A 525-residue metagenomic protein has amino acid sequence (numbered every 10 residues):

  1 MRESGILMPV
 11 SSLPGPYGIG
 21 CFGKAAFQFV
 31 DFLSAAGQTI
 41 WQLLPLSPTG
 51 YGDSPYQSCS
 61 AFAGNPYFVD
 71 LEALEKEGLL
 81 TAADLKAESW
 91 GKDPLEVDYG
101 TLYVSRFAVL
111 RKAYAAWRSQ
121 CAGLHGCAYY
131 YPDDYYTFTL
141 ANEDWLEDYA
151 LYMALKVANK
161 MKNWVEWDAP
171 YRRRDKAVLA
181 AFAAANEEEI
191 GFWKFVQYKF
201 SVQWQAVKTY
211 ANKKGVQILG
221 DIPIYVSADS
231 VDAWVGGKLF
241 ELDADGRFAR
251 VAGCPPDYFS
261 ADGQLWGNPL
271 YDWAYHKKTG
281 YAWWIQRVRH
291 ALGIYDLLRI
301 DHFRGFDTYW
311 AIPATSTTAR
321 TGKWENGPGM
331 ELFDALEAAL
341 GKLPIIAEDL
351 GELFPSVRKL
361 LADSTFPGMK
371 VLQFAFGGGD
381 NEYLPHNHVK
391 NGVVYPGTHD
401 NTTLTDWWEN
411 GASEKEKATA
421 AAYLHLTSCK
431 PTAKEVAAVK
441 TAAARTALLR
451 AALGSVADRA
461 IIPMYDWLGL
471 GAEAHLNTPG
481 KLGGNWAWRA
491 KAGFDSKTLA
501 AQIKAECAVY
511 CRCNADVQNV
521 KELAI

Functional and structural regions predicted by a protein language model:
M1-G37: Mature N-terminal, pre-catalytic/accessory segment of carbohydrate-active enzymes
P9, G18, D53-Q197, S201 (+3 more regions): Alpha-amylase-like alpha-glycosidases and glucanotransferases acting on alpha-linked glucans and related
K24-T49, I294-Y295, A452: Catalytic domains of carbohydrate-active enzymes, especially glycoside hydrolases
S34, W204-N212, E337, L361-A362: Surface-exposed amphipathic alpha-helices with a cationic face
L44, Q217-L219, P223, L297 (+1 more regions): Outer-envelope exported proteins of Gram-negative bacteria
W193-V226: Conserved, well-ordered alpha-helix/loop/beta-strand core segments that scaffold catalytic motifs
G469-A524: Structured C-terminal cap/extension of enzyme domains
